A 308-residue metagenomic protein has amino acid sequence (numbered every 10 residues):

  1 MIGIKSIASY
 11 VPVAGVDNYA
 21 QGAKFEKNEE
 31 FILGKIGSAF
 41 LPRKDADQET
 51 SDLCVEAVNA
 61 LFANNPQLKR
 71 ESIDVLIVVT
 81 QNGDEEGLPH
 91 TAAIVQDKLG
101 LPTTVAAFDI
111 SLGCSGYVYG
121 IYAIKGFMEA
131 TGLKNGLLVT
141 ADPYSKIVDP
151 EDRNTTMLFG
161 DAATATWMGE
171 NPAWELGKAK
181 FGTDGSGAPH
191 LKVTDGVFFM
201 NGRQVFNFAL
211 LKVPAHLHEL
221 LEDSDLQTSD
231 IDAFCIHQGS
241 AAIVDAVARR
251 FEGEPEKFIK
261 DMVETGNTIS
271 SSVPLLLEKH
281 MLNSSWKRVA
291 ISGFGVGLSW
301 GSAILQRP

Functional and structural regions predicted by a protein language model:
M1, S9-Y10, V79-D84, L112-S115 (+2 more regions): Acidic, glycine-rich active-site loops and adjacent beta-strand->loop/helix elements that engage anionic groups
M1-A46, P150-L211, A215, E219 (+2 more regions): Condensing-enzyme catalytic core mediating Claisen C-C bond formation in acyl metabolism
I4, T50-F108, L226-V244: Conserved beta-ketoacyl condensing-enzyme motif
I4-S6, I32, L61, L76 (+6 more regions): Buried hydrophobic positions in well-ordered alpha/beta secondary-structure cores of metabolic enzymes
N28, T50-N65, A209-S224, L276-L277: Short, well-ordered amphipathic alpha-helical segments that serve as non-catalytic structural scaffolds within diverse
S38, V75-V78, D97-S111, I147-D149 (+1 more regions): Glycine/charged-rich beta-loop-alpha catalytic/anionic-binding loops adjacent to active sites
S51, V55, G83-D84, P89 (+3 more regions): Claisen-condensing/thiolase-fold acyl-transfer catalytic domains that form or cleave C-C bonds in fatty acid
E129-G160: Flexible, glycine-rich active-site loops centered on histidine and acidic residues that chelate a metal or position
